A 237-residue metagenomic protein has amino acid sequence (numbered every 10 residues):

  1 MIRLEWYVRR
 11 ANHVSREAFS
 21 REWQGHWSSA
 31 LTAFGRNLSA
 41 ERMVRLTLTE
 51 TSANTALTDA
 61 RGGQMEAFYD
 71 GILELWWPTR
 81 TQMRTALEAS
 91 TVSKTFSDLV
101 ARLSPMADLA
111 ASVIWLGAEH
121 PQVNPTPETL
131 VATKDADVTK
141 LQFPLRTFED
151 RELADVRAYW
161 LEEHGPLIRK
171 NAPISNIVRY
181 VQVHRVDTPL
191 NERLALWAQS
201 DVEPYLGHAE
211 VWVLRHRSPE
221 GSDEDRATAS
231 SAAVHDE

Functional and structural regions predicted by a protein language model:
M1-E237: Macromolecular interaction modules
